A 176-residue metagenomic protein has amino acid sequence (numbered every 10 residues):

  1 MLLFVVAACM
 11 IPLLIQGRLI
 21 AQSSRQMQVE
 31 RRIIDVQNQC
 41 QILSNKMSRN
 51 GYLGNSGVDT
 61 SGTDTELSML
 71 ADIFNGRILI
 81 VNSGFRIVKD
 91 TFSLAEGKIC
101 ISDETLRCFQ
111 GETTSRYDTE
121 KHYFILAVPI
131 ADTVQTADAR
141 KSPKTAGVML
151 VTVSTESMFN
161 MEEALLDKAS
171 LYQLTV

Functional and structural regions predicted by a protein language model:
M1-R86, F92-A95, D167-S170: Juxtamembrane segments flanking the first transmembrane helix of membrane-anchored signal-transduction proteins
G57, S61-T65, R86-F124: Extracytoplasmic/periplasmic sensor domains and loops in membrane signaling proteins
R77-I80, L126, L150: Soluble periplasmic/extracytoplasmic beta-strand elements of cell-envelope proteins
E120-A139: A short beta-strand signature within small-molecule sensing/ligand-binding domains used in signal transduction
T133-T136, L150-L171: Helix-start (N-cap) segments at beta->loop->alpha junctions that couple sensory/regulatory domains to adjoining helices
T145: Glycine-rich acetyl-CoA-binding "A-motif" of GNAT/NAT acetyltransferases
